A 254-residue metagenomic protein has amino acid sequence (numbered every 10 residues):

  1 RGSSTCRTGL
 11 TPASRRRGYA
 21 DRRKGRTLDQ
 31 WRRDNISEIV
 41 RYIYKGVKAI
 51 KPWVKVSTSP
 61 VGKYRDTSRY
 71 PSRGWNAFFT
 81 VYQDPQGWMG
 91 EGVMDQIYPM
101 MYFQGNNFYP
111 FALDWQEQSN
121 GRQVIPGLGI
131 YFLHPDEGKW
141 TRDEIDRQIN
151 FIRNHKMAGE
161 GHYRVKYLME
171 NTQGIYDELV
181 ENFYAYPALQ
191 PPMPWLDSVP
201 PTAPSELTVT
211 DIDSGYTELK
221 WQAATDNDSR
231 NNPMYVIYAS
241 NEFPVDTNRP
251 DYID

Functional and structural regions predicted by a protein language model:
R1-G87: Polysaccharide-binding and catalytic clefts of secreted carbohydrate-active enzymes
G2-S3, Y102, V165, E242: Flexible loop residues that form catalytic and substrate-binding hotspots at small-molecule/glycan-binding clefts
S3, R7-P12, G90-E91, N154-M157 (+1 more regions): Alpha-helix termination/capping residues and helix-transition junctions
R23, V54-G74, F111-Q148: Active-site clefts of carbohydrate-active enzymes
Y82-F108, N120-L196: Substrate-binding cleft of secreted/luminal carbohydrate-active enzymes
M157-R164, Q222, D226-S229, P244: Catalytic domains of carbohydrate-active enzymes that cleave complex glycans
G174-N231: Pro/Thr/Ser/Gly-rich low-complexity, intrinsically disordered linker/stalk tracts
R230-D254: Recognizes extended acidic, P/S/T-rich segments that occur within or adjacent to Ig-like beta-sandwich modules
